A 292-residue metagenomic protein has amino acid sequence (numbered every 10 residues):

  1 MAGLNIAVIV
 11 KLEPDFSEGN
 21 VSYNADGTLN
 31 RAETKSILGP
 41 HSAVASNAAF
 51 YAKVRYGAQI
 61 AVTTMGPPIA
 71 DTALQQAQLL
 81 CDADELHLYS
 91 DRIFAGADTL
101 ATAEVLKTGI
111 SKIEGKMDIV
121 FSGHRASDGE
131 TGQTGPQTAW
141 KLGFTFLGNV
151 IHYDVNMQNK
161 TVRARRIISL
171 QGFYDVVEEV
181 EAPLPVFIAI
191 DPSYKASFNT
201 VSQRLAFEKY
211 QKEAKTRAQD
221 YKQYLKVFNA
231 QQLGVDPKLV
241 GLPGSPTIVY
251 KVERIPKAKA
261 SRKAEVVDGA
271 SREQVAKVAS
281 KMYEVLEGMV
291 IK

Functional and structural regions predicted by a protein language model:
A2-M65: N-terminal beta-strand-loop-alpha-helix module at the start of alpha/beta ligand-binding or catalytic domains
V8, V62-T64, L88, S122 (+1 more regions): Structural beta-sheet core signal
A25-T34, E85-R92, M117-S122: Glycine/charged-rich beta-loop-alpha catalytic/anionic-binding loops adjacent to active sites
A58, M117, G288-K292: Flexible, glycine/charged-enriched surface loops at secondary-structure junctions
T72-G109: A glycine-rich helix N-cap at a beta->alpha junction
I110-M117: Glycine-rich phosphate-binding loop signature in dinucleotide/nucleotide-binding domains
G129-N149: Short Gly/Thr/Asp-enriched flexible loops that form oxyanion-binding sites at enzyme active sites
Y153-K292: Electrostatically charged, flexible surface regions
